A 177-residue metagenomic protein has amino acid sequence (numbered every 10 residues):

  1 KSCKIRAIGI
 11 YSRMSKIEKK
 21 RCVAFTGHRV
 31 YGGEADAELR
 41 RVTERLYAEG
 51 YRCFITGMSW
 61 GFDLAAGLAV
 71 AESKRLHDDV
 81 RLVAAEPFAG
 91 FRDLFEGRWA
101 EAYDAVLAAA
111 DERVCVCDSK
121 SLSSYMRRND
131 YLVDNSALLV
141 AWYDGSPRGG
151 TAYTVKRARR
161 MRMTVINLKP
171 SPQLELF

Functional and structural regions predicted by a protein language model:
K4, I10-K16: Short, positively charged and aromatic/hydrophobic N-terminal segments
K4-I5, G57: Generic secretory/membrane-interface signal
S15-F177: Acidic/glycine-enriched connector segments
